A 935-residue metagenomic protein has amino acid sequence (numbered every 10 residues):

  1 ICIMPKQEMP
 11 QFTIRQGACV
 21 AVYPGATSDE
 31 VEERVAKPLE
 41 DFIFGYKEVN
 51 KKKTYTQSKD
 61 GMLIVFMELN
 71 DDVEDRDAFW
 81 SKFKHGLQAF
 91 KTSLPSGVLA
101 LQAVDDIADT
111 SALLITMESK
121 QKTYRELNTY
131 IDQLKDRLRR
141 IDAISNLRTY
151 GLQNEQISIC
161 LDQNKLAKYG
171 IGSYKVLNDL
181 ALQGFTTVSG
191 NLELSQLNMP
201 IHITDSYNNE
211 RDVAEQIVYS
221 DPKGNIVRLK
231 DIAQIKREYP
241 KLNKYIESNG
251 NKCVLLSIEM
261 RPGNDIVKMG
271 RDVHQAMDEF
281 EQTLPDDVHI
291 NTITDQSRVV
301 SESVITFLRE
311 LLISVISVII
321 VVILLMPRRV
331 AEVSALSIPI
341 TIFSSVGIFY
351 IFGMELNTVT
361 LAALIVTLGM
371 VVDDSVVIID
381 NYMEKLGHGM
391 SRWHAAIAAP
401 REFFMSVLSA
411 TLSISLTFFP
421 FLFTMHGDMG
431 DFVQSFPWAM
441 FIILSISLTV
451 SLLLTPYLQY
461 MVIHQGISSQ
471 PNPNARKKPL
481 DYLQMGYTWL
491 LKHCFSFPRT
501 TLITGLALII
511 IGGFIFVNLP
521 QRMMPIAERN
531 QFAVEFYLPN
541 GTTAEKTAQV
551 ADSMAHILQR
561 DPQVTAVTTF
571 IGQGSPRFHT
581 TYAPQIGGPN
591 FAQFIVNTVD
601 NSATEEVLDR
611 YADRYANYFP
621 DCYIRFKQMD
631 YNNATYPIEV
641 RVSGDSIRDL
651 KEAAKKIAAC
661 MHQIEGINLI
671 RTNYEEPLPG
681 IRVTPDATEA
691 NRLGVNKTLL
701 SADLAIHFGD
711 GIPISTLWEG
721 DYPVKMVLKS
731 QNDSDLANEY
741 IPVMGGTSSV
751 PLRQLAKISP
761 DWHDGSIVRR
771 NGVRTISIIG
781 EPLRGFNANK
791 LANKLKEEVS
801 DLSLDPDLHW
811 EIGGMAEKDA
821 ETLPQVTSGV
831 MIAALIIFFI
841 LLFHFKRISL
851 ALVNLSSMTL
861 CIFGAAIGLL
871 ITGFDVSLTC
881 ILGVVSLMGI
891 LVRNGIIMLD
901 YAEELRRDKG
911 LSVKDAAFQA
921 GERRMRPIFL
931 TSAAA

Functional and structural regions predicted by a protein language model:
I1-A26, E74, Q88-G97, Y350 (+2 more regions): Transmembrane helices with small-residue packing motifs
I1-K6, R401-F403, S415, Y457 (+1 more regions): Signature of alpha-helical transmembrane segments and their immediate interfacial
I3-P5, I316, I320-L324, R328-M383 (+3 more regions): Hydrophobic transmembrane alpha-helices and their membrane-interface caps in long multi-pass transport proteins
T27-R34, D72-K82, S111-L114, K120-D132 (+18 more regions): Solvent-exposed, non-transmembrane alpha-helical starts
E30-D106, N164-F185, S206, K546-N632 (+1 more regions): Solvent-exposed, membrane-proximal periplasmic/extracellular interface segments of envelope transport and secretion
A36, K135, H274, E281 (+14 more regions): Alpha-helical membrane-interface segments at transmembrane helix boundaries
K91, R137-I313, I323, I379 (+6 more regions): Extracytoplasmic/periplasmic membrane-proximal domains and adjacent transmembrane bundles of envelope biogenesis
L368-Y382, F404-T424, D431-P473, F594 (+2 more regions): Transmembrane alpha-helices and their membrane-interface boundaries in multi-pass membrane transporters and channels
